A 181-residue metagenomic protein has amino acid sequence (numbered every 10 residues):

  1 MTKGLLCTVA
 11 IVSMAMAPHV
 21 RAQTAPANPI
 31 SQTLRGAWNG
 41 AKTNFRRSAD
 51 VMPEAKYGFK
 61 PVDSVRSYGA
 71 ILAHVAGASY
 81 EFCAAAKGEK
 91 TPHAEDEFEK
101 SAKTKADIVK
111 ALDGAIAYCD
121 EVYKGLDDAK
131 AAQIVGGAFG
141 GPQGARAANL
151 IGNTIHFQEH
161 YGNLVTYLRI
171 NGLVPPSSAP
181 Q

Functional and structural regions predicted by a protein language model:
M1-G4: Positively charged n-region of N-terminal signal peptides that target proteins for export
L6-A15: Bacterial N-terminal signal peptides
P18-A22: Sec/Tat signal peptide C-region and signal peptidase I cleavage site
T24-R35: Short, low-complexity N-terminal intrinsically disordered segments enriched in polar/charged residues
R35-N39, T43-R46, K56-E97, G136-Q181: Short, contiguous alpha-helical
N44, S48-A49, C83, A115-Y118 (+1 more regions): Well-ordered alpha-helical scaffold segments within catalytic/enzyme domains
K100-G137, G144-E159: Acidic/histidine-rich alpha-helical segments that form the ligand environment of transition-metal centers
